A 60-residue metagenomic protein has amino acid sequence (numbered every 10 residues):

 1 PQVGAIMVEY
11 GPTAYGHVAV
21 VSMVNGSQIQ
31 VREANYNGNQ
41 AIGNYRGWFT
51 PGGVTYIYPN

Functional and structural regions predicted by a protein language model:
P1-N35: ...with weaker cross-activation on analogous glycine-rich loops/strands in unrelated enzymes
V24-N60: Aromatic- and glycine-rich peptidoglycan recognition patches
